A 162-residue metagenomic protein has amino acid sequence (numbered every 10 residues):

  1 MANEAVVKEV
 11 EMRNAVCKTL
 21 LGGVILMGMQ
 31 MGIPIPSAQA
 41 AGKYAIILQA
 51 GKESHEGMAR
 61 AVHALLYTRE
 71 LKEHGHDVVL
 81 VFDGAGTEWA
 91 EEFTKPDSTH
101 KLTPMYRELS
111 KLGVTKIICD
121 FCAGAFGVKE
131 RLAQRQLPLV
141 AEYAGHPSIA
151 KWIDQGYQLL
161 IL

Functional and structural regions predicted by a protein language model:
V10-L21: Bacterial N-terminal signal peptides that target proteins for export
M27-I35: C-terminal segment of classical bacterial N-terminal signal peptides
A38-A40: Boundary at the C-terminal end of the N-terminal hydrophobic targeting segment
A45-V62, A90-T94: Short, glycine-rich nucleotide/cofactor-binding loops
A59-H74: Histidine-anchored nucleotide/phosphate-binding helix
T68, V79-G84, K116-D120: Short internal beta-strands
P96-V128: A glycine-rich helix N-cap at a beta->alpha junction
E108-L109, F126-P147: A short aromatic-anchored loop/beta-hairpin motif
